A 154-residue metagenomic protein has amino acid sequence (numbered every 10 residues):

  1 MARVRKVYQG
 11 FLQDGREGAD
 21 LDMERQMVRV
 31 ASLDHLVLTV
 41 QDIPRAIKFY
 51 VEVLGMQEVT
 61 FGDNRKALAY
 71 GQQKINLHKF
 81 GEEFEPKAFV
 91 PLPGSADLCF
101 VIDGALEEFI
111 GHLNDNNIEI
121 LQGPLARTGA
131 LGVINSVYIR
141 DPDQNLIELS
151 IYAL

Functional and structural regions predicted by a protein language model:
R3, Y8, D22-L33, Q57-D103 (+2 more regions): Vicinal oxygen chelate
G10, G15-G18: Residue-identity detector for glycine
A46-V51, L113, Q144: Conserved active-site tyrosine of GNAT-family acetyltransferases
L146-L149: Short glycine-/small-residue motifs
